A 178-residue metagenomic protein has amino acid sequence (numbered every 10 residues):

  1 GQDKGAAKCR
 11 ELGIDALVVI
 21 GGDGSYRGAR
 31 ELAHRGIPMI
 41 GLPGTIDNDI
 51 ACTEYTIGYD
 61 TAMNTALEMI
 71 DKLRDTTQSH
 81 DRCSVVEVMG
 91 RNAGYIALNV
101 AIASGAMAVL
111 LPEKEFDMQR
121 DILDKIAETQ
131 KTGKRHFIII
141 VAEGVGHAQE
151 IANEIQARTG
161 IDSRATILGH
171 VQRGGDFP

Functional and structural regions predicted by a protein language model:
G1-V19, G24, I57-M69: Glycine-rich oxoanion-binding loops at beta->alpha junctions
I14, S25-L42: Small-residue-rich
V19-G21, A29-E31, P38, Y59-A165: Accessory alpha-helical/coil subdomains and C-terminal extensions that flank or cap enzyme catalytic cores
Y26, T45-I50, F116-M118, H170-R173: Short gly/pro/ser/thr-enriched loop/turn and capping motifs at secondary-structure boundaries
L42-Y55, Q78-S79: Acidic/polar active-site rim loop that often engages polyanionic ligands
C52-M63, G175-P178: Short beta-strand elements at the ligand-binding edges of bilobed clamshell
Q156, L168-P178: Catalytic, metal-anchored helix/loop core of enzyme active sites in primary metabolism
